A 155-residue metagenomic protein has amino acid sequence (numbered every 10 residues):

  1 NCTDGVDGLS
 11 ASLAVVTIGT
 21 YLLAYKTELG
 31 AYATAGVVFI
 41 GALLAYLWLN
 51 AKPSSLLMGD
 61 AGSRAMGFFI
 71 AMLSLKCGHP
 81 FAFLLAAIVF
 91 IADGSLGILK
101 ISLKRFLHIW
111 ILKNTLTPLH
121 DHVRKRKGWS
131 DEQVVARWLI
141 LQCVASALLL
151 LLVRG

Functional and structural regions predicted by a protein language model:
N1-G155: Alpha-helical transmembrane segments
